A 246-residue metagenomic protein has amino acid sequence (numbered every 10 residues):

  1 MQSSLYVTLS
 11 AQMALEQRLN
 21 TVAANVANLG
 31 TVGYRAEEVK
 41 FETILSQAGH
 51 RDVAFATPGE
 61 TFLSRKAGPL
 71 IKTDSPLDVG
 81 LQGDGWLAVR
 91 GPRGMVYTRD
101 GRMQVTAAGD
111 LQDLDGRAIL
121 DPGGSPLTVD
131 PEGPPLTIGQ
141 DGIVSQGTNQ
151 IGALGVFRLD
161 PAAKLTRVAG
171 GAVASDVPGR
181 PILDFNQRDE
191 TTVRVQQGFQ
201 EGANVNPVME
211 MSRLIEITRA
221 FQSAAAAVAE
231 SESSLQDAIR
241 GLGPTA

Functional and structural regions predicted by a protein language model:
M1-A246: Amphipathic alpha-helical polymerization modules
